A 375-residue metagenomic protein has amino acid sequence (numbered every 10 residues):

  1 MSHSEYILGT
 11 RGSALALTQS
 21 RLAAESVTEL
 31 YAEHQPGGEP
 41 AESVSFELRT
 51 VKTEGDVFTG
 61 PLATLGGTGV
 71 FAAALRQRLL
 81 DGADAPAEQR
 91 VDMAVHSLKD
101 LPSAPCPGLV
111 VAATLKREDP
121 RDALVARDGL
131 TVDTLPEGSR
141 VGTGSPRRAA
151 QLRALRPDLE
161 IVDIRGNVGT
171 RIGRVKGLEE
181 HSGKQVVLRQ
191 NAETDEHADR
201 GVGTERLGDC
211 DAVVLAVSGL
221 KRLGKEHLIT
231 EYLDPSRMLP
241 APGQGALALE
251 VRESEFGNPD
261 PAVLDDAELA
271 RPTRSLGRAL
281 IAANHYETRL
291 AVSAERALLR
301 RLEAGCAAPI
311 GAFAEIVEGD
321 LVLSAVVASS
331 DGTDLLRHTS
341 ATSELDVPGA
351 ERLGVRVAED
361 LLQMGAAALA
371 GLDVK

Functional and structural regions predicted by a protein language model:
M1-S2, R117: Catalytic/RNA-binding core of pseudouridine synthases
S2-K52, F58-G60, T64, E88-Q89 (+3 more regions): Small-molecule-sensing regulatory modules
I7-G9, A94, A112, G142 (+1 more regions): Short, well-ordered beta-strand segments
T59-M93, R189-Q190: Short, structured active-site "lid" loops
L98-L101, P105-D158, F256: A conserved helix-loop-strand patch within extracytoplasmic ligand-binding domains of the periplasmic binding
